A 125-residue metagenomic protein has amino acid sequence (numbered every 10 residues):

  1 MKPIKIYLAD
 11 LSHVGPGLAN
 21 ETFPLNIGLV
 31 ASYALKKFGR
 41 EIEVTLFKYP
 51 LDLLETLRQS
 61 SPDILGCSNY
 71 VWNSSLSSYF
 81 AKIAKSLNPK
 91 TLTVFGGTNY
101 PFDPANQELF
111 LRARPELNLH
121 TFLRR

Functional and structural regions predicted by a protein language model:
K2-I4, T91: Nucleotide donor/acceptor-binding cores
I4-G17, I64: Nucleotide-activated donor-dependent transferases that construct or modify glycoconjugates
G15-I27: Glycine- and acidic-residue-enriched helix-capping/strand-helix junction motifs
I27, Y33-A34: N-terminal cofactor/phosphate-binding cores enriched in small/glycine residues, especially glycine-rich loops such as
I27-G28, S77: Small-residue packing motifs within transmembrane alpha-helices
Y33, E41-R125: Glycine-rich beta-alpha loop elements in corrinoid/cobalamin-binding modules across cobalamin-dependent enzymes
K37: Basic/aromatic-enriched alpha-helical hairpins
